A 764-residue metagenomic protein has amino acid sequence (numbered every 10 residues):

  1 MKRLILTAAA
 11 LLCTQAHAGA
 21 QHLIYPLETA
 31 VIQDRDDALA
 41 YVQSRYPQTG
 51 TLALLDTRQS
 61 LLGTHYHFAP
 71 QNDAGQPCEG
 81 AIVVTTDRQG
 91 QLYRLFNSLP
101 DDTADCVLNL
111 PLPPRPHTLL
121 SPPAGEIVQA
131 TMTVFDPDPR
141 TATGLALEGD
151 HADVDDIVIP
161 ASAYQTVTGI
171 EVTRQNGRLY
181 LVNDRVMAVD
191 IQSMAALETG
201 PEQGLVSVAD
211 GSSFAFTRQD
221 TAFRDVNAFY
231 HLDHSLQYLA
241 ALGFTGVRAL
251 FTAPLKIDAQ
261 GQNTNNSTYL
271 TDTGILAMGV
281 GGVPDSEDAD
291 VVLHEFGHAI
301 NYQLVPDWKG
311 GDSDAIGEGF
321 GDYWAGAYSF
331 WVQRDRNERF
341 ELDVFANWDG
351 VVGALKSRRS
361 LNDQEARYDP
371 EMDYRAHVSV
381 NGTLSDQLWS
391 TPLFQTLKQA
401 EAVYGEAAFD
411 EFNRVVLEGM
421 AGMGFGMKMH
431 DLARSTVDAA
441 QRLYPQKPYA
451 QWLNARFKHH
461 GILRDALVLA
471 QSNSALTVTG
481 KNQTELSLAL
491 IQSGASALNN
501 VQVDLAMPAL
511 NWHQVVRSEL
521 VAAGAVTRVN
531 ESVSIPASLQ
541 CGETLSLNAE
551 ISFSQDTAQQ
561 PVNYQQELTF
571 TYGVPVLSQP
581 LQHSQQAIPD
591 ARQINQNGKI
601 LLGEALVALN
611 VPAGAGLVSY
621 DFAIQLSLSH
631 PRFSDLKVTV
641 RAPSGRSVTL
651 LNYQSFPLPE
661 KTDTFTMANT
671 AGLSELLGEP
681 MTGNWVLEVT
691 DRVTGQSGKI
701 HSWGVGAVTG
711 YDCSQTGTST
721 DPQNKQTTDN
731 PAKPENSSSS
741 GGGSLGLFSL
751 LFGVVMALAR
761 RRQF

Functional and structural regions predicted by a protein language model:
M1-H17, V754-V755: Gram-negative bacterial Sec-dependent N-terminal signal peptides
A18-V292, A299-F320, G326-V574: Zymogen propeptides/activation segments of proteases
L463, S538-Q540, T569-S737: Loop and turn regions of beta-sandwich accessory domains that flank beta-strands and are enriched in small/polar
L469-Q471, Q582, G743: Disulfide-bonded cysteine-rich modules in secreted/extracellular proteins, activating on the conserved Cys frameworks
S738-L747: Juxtamembrane/start-of-transmembrane alpha-helix segments at the extracytoplasmic/lumenal side of membrane anchors
G746-F764: A cross-kingdom C-terminal cell-surface attachment/processing module
